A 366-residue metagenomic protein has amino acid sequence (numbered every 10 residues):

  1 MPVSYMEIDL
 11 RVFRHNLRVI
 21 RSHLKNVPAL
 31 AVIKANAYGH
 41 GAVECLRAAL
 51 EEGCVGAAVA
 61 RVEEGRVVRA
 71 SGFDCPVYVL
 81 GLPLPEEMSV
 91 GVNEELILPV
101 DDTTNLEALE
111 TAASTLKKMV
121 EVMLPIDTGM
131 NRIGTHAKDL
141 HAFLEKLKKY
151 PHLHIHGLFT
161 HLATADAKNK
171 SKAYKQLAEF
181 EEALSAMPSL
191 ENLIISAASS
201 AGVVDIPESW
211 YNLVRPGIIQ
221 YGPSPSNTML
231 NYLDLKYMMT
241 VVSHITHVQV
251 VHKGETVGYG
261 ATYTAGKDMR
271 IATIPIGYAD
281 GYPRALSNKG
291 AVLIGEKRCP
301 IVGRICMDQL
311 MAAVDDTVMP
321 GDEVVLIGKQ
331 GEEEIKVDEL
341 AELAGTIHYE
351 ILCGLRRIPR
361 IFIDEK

Functional and structural regions predicted by a protein language model:
P2-R14, E63-E64, P83-P85, D101-L109 (+2 more regions): Active-site anion/phosphate-binding pocket segments in diverse small-molecule metabolic enzymes
S4-E7, V12-R14, S22-A186, L190-S196 (+1 more regions): Active-site-proximal beta-alpha core segment in soluble small-molecule metabolic enzymes
R18, E145, Y349: Active-site phosphate/pyrophosphate- and oxyanion-stabilizing loops and adjacent acidic/basic residues in soluble
